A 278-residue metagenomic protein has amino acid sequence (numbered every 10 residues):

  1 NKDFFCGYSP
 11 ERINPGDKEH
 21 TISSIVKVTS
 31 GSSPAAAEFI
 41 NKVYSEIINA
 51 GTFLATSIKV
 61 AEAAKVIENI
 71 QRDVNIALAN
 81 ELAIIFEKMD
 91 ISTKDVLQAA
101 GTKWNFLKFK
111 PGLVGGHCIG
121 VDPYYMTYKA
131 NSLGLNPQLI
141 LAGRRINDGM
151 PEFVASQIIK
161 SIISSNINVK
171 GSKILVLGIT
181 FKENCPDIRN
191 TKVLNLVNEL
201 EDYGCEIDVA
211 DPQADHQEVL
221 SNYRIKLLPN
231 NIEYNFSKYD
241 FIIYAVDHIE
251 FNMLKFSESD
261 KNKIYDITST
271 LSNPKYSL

Functional and structural regions predicted by a protein language model:
N1-L278: Structural/interface elements that position substrates and couple domains in central-metabolism enzymes
